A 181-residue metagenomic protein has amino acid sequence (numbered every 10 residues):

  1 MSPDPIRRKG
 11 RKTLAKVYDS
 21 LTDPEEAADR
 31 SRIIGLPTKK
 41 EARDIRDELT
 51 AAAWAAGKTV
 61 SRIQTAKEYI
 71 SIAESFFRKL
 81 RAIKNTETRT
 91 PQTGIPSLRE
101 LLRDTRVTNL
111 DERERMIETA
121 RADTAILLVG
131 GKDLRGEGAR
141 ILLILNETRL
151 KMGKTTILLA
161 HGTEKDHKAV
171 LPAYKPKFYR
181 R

Functional and structural regions predicted by a protein language model:
M1-P5, A82-L98: Glycine- and charge-rich intrinsically disordered segments
M1-S31, A55-A56, P176: A short, basic N-terminal segment
R11-V17, I45-D47, N109, L142: Well-ordered, non-membrane alpha-helical segments in soluble/globular domains
Y18-E25, L49-A53, L80, K84 (+1 more regions): Hydrophobic, Leu/Ile/Phe/Ala-enriched alpha-helical segments that form helix-helix packing faces
D29-G35, T93, T124, T155-I157: Residue-level preference for the first positions of well-ordered beta-strands
R32-K67, S71-T86, Q92: Walker A/P-loop
I34-G35, I63-Q64, L127-G130, I157-H161: Conserved beta-strand segments of the P-loop GTPase G domain that flank and frequently precede/overlap
A51, A56-K58, I70-R78, R99-E114 (+2 more regions): Replace "adjacent to P-loop NTPase cores in ATP/GTP-dependent enzymes" with "adjacent to NTP-binding cores
